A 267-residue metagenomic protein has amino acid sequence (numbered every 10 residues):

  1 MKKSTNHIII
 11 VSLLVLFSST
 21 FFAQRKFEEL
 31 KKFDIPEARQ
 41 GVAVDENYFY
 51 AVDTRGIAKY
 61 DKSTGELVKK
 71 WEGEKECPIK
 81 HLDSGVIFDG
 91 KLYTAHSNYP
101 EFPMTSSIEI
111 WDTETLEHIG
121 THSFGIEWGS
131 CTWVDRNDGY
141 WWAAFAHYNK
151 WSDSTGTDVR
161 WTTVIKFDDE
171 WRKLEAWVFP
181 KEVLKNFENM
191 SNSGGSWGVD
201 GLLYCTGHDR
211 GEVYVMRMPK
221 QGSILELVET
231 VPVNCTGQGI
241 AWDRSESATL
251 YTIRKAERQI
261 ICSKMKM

Functional and structural regions predicted by a protein language model:
L30-P36, E72-C77, H122-E127, W177-N189 (+1 more regions): Surface loop/turn motifs at the tips and blade-to-blade linkers of beta-strand repeat domains
L30-R55, H81-D83: Beta-strand-rich domains and repeat architectures in extracellular enzymes and scaffolds, especially beta-propellers
Q40, A95-T105, A144-W161, I261-K264: Short, conserved, GDST-rich strand-edge loop motifs in beta-rich repeat architectures
V44-E46, I87-D89, R136-G139, W197-D200 (+1 more regions): Residue-level detector of Asp-centered blade-edge/turn motifs that repeat once per structural unit in beta-propeller
Y48-A51, L92-Y93, W141-A143, L202-C205 (+1 more regions): Conserved beta-propeller blade signature
E66-P100, T105-S106: Blade-loop segments of beta-propeller domains
T105-T115, D158-W171, V213-K220, M265-M267: Beta-propeller blade signature
S223-S245: Conserved blade-ending motifs and adjacent loop-strand segments that build the rim/top face of beta-propeller domains
